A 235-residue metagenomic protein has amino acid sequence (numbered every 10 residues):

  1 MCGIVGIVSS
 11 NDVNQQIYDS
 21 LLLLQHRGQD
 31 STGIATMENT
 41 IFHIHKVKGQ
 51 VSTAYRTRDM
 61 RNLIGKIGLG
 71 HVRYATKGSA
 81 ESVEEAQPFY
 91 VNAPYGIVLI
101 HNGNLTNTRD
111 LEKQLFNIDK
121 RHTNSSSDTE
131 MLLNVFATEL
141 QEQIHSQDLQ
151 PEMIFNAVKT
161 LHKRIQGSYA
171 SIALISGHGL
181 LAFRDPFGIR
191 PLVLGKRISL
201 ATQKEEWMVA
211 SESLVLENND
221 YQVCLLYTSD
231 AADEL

Functional and structural regions predicted by a protein language model:
M1-G49, F187: Extreme N-terminus nucleophile/cap motif
C2-I4, G33, E85-D110, V158-E212 (+1 more regions): Conserved catalytic micro-motifs used in adenylation/nucleotidyl-transfer and phosphoryl/amide- and methyl-transfer
R27, T106-S176: Short histidine
T40-K66: Structured interaction and signal-relay segments at domain junctions
G49-T57, A75-A93, S213: Short acidic (Asp/Glu) patches
L69: C-terminal active-site-proximal or functional interface alpha/beta core segments in diverse enzymes
E217-L226: Conserved nucleotide-binding/hydrolysis modules and their immediate coupling elements across P-loop/ASCE NTPase motors
Y227-L235: Single conserved hydrophobic/aromatic residue that forms the stacking wall/gate of nucleotide- or nucleobase-binding
